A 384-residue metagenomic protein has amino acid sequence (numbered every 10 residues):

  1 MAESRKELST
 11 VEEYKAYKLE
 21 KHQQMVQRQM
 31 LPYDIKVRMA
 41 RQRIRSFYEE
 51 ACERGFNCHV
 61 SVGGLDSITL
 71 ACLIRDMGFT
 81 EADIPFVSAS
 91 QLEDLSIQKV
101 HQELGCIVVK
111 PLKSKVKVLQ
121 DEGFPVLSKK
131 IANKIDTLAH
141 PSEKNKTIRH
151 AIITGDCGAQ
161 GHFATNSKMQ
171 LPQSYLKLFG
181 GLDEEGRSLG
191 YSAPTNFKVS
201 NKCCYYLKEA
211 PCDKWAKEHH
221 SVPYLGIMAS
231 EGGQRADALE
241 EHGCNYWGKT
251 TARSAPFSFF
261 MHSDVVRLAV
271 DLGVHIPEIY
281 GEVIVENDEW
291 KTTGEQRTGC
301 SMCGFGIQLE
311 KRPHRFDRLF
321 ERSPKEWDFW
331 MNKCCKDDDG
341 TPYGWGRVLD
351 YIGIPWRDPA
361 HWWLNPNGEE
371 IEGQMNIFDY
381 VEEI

Functional and structural regions predicted by a protein language model:
A2-D264, A269, I384: ATP-dependent adenylation/nucleotidyltransferase module used to activate substrates
A2-V26, F56-N57, T250, H262-I384: ATP/NTP-dependent adenylation/nucleotidyl-transfer catalytic domains that generate, transfer, or process NMP-activated
